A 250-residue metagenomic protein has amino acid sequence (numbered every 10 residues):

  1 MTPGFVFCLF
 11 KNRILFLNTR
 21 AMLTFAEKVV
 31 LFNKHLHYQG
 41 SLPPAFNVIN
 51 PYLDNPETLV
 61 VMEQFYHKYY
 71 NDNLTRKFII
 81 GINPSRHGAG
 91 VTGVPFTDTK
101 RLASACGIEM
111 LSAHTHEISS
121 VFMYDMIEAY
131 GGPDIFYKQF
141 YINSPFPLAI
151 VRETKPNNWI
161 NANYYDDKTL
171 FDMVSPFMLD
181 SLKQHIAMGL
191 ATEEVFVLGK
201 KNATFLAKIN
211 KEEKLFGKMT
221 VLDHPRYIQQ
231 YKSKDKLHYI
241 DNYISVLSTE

Functional and structural regions predicted by a protein language model:
L23-E194, A203-I209, Q230, H238-E250: A polyanion-binding, active-site-adjacent surface
I82, K200, H224: Cofactor-binding loop segments of dinucleotide-utilizing enzymes, especially the Rossmann-like FAD- and NAD(P)+-binding
K214-H224: Short hydrophobic/aromatic-enriched beta-strand-loop microsegments
